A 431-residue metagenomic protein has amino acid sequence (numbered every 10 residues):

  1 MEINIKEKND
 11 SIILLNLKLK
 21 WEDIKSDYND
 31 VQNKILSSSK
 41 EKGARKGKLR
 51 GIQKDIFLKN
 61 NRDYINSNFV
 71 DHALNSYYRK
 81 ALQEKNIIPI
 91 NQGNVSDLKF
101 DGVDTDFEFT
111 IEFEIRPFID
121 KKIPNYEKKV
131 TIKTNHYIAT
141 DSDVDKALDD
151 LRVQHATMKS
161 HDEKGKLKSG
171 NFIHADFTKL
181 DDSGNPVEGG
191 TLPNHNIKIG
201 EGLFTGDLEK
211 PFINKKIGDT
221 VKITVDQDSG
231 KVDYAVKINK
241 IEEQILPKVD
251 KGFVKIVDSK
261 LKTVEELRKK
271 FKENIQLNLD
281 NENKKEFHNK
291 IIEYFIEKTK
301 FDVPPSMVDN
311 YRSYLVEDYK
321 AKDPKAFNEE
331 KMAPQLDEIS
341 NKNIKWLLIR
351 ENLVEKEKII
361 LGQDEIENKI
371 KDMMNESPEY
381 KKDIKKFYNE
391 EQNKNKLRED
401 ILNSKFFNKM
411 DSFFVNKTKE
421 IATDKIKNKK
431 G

Functional and structural regions predicted by a protein language model:
M1-G431: FKBP-type peptidyl-prolyl cis-trans isomerases
